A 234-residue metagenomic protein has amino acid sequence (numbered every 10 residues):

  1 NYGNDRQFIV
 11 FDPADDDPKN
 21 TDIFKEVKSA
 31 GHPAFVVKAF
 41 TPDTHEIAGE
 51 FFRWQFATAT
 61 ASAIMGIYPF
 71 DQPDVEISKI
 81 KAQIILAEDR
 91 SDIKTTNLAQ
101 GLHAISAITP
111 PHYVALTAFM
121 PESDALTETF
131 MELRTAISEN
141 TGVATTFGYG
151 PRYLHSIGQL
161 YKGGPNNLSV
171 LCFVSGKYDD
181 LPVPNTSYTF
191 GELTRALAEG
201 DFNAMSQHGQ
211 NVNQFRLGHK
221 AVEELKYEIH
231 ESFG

Functional and structural regions predicted by a protein language model:
N1-G234: A SIS-like phosphosugar-recognition module
